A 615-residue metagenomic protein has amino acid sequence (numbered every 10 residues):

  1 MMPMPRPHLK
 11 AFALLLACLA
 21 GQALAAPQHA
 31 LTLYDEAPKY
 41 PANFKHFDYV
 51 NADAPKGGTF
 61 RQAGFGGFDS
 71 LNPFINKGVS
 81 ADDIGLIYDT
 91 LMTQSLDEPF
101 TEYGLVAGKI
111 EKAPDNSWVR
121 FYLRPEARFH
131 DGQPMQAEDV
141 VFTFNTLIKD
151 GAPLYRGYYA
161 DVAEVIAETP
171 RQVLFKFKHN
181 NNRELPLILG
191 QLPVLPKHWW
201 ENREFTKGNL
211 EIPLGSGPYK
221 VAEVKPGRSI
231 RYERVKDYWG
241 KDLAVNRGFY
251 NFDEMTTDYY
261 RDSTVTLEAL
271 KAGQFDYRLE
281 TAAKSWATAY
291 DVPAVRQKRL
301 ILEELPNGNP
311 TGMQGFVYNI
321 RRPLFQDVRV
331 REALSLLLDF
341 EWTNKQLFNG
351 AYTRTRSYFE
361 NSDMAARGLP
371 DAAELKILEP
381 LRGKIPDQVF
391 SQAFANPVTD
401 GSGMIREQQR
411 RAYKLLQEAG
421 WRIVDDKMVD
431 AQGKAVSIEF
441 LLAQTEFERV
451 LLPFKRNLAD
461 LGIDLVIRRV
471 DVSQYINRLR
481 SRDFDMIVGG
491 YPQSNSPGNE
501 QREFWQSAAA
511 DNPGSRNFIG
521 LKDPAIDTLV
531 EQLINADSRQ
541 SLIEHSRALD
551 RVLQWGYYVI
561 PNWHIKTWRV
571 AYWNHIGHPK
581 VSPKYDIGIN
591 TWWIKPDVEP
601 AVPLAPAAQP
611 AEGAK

Functional and structural regions predicted by a protein language model:
A26-D115, Y122, N145, L214: N-terminal lobe/hinge region of extracytoplasmic solute-binding protein
Q28-L31, G64-G66, V79-D82, L86 (+6 more regions): Detector for C-terminal structural segments
V50, A54-P55, K77-D83, K109-P153 (+6 more regions): Aromatic- and charge-enriched surface segment that lines or borders ligand/interaction sites
I87-E98, N145, L189-E254, R261-V265 (+3 more regions): Gly/Pro-rich hinge or "lid" segments in bacterial periplasmic/extracellular proteins
V106-E111, H130, M135, K176-L195 (+4 more regions): Aromatic-rich, solvent-exposed beta-strand/loop patch
R124, K207-L210, G240-Y290, L336 (+3 more regions): Ligand-site clamp/hinge motif
R156-E201, P218-K225, L369-R382: Surface-exposed binding/hinge segments that line and control ligand-binding clefts or catalytic entry sites
E164-I166, A222-E233, D258-R322, R329-A333 (+3 more regions): Extracellular/periplasmic solute-recognition and catalytic clefts
